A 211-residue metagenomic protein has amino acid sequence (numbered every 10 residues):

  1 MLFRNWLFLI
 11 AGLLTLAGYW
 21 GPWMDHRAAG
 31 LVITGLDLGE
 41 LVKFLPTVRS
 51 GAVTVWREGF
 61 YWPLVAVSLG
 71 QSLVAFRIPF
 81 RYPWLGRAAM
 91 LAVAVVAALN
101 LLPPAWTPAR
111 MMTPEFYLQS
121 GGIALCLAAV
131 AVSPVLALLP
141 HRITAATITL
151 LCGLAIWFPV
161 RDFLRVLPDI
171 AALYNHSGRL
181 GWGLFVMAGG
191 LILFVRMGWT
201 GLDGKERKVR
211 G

Functional and structural regions predicted by a protein language model:
M1-G211: Compact integral membrane and secretory-pathway proteins
